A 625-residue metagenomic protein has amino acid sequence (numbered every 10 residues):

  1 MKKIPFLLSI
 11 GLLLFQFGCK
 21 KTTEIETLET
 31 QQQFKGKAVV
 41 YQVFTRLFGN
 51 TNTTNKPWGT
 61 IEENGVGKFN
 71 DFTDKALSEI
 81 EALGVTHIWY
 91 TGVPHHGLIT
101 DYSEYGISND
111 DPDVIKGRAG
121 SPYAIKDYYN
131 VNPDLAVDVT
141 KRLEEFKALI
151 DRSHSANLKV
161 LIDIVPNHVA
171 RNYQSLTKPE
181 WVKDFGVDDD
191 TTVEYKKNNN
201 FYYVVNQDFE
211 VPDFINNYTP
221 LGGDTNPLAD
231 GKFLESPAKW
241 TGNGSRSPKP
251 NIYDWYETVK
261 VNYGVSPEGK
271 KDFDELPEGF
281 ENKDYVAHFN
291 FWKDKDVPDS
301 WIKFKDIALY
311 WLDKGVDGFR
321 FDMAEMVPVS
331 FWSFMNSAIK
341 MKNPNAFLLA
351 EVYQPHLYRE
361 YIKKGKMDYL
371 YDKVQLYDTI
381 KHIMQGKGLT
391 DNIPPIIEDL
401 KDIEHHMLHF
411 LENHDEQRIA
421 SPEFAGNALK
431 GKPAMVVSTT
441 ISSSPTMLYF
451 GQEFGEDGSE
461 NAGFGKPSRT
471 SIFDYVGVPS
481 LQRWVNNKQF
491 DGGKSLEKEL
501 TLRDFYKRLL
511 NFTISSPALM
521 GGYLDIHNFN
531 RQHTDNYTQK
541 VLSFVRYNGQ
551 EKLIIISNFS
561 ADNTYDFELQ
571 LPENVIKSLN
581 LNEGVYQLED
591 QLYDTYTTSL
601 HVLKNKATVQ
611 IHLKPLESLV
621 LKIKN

Functional and structural regions predicted by a protein language model:
Q16-G18: C-terminal motif of bacterial Sec signal peptides marking the signal peptidase cleavage site
T22-K159, N167-K178, D184-N198, N206-S245 (+5 more regions): N-terminal structural segment of carbohydrate-active enzymes
V39-Y41, I88-Y90, V160-I162, F319 (+3 more regions): Hydrophobic faces of well-ordered beta-strands that scaffold small-molecule active sites in alpha/beta enzyme cores
N50, T54-N70, A124-L143, V259-V265 (+6 more regions): The substrate-binding groove and active-site-proximal loops of carbohydrate-active enzymes, especially glycoside
T51, L98, D113, E404 (+3 more regions): Loop/helix patches that line or flank the sugar-binding groove of alpha-linked glycan CAZymes
V259-K271, L276-L357: Active-site neighborhood of glycoside hydrolase catalytic domains
M341-E423, A428-L429, V436, T440-S443 (+3 more regions): Glycan-recognition surfaces
S599-N625: C-terminal beta-strand-rich structural cap/linker in extracellular carbohydrate-active enzymes
